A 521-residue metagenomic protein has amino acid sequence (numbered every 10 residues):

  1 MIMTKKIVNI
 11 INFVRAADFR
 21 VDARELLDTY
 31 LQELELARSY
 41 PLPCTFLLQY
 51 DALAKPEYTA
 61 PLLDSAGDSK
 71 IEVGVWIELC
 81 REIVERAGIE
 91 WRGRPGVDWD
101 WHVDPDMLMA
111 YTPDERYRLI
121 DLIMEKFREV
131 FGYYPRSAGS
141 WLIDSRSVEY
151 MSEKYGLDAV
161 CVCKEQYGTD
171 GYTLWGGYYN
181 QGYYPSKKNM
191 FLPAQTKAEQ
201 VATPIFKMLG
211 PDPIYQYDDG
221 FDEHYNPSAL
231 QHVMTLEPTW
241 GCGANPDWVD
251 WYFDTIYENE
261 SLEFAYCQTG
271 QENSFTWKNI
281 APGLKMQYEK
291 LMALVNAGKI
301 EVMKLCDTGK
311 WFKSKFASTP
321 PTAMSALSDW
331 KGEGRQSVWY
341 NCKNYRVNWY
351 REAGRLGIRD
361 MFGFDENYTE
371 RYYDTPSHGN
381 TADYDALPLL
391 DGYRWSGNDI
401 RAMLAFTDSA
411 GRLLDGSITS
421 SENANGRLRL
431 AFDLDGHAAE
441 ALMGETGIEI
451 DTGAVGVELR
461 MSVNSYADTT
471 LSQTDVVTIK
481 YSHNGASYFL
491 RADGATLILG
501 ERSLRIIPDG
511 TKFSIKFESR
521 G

Functional and structural regions predicted by a protein language model:
M1-D68, Y266, N341: Active-site beta->alpha N-cap acidic-glycine motif
F13-A23, L27-Y40, E125-V130, Y134 (+1 more regions): Catalytic grooves of carbohydrate-active enzymes
A17-L27, L47-T59, R81-V84, G139-V148 (+3 more regions): Acidic-and-aromatic substrate-binding clefts and catalytic sites of carbohydrate-active enzymes
D51-L142, Q200-M234, L262-F275, D385 (+1 more regions): Metal-dependent polysaccharide deacetylase catalytic core of the NodB/CE4 family, i.e., the active-site-bearing domain
T112-M190, T446, I450: Catalytic domains of cell-wall/extracellular-matrix polysaccharide-remodeling enzymes, centered on de-N-acetylation
W240-P246, D250, C267-G270, K480-G521: Beta-strand-rich recognition/accessory modules
W349-R429, D433-H437, I479: Acidic-aromatic substrate-binding/catalytic surfaces of carbohydrate-active enzymes
L428-D475: Acidic, contiguous internal or C-terminal segments within carbohydrate-active enzymes that form a structured patch used
